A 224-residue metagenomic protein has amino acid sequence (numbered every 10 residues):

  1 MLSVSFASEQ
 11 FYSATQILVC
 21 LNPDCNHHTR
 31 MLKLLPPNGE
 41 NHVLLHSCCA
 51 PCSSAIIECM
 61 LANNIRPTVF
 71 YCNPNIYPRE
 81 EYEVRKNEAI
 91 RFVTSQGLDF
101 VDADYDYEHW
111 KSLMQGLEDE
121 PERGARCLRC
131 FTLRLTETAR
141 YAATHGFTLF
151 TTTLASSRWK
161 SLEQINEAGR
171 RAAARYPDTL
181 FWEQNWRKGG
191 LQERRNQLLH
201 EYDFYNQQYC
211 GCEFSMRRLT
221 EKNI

Functional and structural regions predicted by a protein language model:
V4-E9, A14, V19: Acidic, Ala/Val/Gly-enriched low-complexity intrinsically disordered segments
L18-I224: Nucleotide-activated chemistry modules centered on ATP-dependent adenylation/adenylyltransferase
